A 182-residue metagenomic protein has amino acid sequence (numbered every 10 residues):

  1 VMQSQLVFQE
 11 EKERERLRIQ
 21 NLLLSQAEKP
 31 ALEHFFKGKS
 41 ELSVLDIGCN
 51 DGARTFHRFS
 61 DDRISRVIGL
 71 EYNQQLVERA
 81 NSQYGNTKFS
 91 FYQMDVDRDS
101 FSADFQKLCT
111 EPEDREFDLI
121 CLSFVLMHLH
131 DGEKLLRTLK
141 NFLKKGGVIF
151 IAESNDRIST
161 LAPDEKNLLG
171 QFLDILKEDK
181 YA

Functional and structural regions predicted by a protein language model:
M2-A27: Class I SAM-dependent methyltransferase Rossmann-like catalytic core, especially the SAM/SAH-binding loop
L22-S40, H57: Conserved alpha-helix/loop element of class I SAM-dependent methyltransferases that forms part of the SAM/SAH-binding
L45, N50-D104: Class I SAM-dependent methyltransferase SAM/SAH-binding core
F101-D114: Short amphipathic alpha-helix with an adjacent loop that forms part of the alpha/beta core around
C121: A conserved beta-strand element that flanks and buttresses the S-adenosyl-L-methionine
M127-L129: A short His-aromatic
E133-V148: A short glycine-rich, Lys/Arg-flanked "PGG" loop and its adjoining helix->strand segment in the class I
F150-A182: Conserved catalytic/acceptor-binding region of the Class I
